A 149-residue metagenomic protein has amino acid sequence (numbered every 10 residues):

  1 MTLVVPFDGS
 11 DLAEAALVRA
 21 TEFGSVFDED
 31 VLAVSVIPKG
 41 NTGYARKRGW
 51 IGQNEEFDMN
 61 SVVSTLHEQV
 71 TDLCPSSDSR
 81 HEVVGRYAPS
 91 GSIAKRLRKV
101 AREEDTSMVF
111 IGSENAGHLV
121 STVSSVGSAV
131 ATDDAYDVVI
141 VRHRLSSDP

Functional and structural regions predicted by a protein language model:
M1-A15, D133-P149: Intrinsically disordered or low-complexity boundary/linker segments at protein termini and domain junctions
T2-K47: Small/aliphatic-rich secondary-structure junction motif
A16, G43-K47, G91-K95, S121-T122: Short, well-ordered secondary-structure micro-motifs
F27, V126, D133-A135: Short, structured coil segments at secondary-structure junctions
G49-G52, G127-S128: Short, hinge-like loop/turn segments at secondary-structure boundaries
I51-T65: A short acidic, glycine-rich active-site loop that binds or catalyzes chemistry on phosphate/adenosine moieties
D72-V109, Y136, L145-D148: Structural beta-alpha unit
M108-A129, S147-P149: Glycine-rich, Arg-bearing micro-motifs that act as flexible, cationic patches
